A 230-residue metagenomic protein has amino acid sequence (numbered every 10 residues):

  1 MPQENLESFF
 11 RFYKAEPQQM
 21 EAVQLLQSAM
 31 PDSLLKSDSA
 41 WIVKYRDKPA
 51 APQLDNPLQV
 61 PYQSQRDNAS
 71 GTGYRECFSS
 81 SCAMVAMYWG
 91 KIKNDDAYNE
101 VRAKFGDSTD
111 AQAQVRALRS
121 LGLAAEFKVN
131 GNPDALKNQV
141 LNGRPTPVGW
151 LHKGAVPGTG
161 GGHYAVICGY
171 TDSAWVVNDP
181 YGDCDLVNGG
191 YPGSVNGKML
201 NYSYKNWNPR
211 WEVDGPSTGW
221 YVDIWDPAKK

Functional and structural regions predicted by a protein language model:
M1-F105, K229: Active-site-adjacent structural segments surrounding the nucleophilic cysteine of cysteine proteases and isopeptidases
F10, A15, L26-M30, S37-D47 (+2 more regions): Noncatalytic regulatory segments and standalone regulatory/sensor domains
P57, F105, A113, L118 (+3 more regions): Enzymatic toxin/effector payload domains
P61-S64, G149, N178, D223-W225: Residues in well-ordered beta-strands of folded domains
Y74, F78-A86, D95-Y98, A111-L118 (+3 more regions): Extracytoplasmic/secreted envelope proteins and their assembly/folding machinery, especially bacterial periplasmic
Y74-F78, R144, A155, Y202-S203: Extracytoplasmic low-complexity repetitive segments enriched in small/polar residues
M84-I92, K104, A117-A124, N138-G143: Structured segments of extracytoplasmic/periplasmic soluble domains in secreted or envelope-associated proteins
V129-L186: Active-site-adjacent substructure of cysteine-protease-like catalytic cores
